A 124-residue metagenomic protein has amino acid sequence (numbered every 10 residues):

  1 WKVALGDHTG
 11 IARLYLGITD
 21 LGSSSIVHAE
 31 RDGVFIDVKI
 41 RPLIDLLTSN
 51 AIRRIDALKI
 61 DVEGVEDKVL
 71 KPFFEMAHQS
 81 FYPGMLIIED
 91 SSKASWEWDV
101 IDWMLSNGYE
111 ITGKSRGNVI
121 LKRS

Functional and structural regions predicted by a protein language model:
W1-S124: Phosphate/nucleotide-binding beta-alpha loop and adjacent structural elements of enzyme active sites
